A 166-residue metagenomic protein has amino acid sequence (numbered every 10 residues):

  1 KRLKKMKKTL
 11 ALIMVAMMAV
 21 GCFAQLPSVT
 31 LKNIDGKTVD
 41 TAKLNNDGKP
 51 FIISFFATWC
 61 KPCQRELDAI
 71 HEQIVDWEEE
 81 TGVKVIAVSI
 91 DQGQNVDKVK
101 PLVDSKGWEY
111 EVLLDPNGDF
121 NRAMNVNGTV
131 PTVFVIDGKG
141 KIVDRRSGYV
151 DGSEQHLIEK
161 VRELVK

Functional and structural regions predicted by a protein language model:
K1-M6: Short, Lys/Arg-enriched N-terminal segments with co-localized hydrophobic residues within the first ~10-30 amino acids
T9-V20: Sec-dependent N-terminal signal peptides
F23-Q25, K37: Boundary of Sec targeting at the N-terminus
T30-P50: A short beta-strand-turn-helix
G48-F51, F56-W59, T129: Short pre-active-site segment immediately N-terminal to redox-active cysteine/selenocysteine motifs in thiol-based
Q64-K106, N117-R122: Structural microenvironment flanking redox-active thiols in thiol-disulfide oxidoreductases
L102-G138: Short, internal strand/loop/helix patches that form the active-site neighborhood or redox-interaction surface
T132-K166: Thiol-/selenol-based redox modules, centered on thioredoxin-like and closely related oxidoreductase domains
